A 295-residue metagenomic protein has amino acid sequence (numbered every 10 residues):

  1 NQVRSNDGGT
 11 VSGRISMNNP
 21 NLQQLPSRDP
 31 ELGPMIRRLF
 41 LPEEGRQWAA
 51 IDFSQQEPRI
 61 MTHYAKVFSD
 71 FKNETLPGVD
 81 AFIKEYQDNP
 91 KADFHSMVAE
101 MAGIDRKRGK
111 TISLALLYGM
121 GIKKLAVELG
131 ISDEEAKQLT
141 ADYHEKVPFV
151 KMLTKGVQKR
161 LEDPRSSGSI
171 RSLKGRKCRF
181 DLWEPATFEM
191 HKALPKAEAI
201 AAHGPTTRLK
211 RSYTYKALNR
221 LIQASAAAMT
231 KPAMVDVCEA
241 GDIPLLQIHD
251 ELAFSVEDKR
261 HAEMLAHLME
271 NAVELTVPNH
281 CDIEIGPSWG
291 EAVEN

Functional and structural regions predicted by a protein language model:
N1-N295: Conserved catalytic core of nucleotide polymerization and phosphodiester-bond processing enzymes
